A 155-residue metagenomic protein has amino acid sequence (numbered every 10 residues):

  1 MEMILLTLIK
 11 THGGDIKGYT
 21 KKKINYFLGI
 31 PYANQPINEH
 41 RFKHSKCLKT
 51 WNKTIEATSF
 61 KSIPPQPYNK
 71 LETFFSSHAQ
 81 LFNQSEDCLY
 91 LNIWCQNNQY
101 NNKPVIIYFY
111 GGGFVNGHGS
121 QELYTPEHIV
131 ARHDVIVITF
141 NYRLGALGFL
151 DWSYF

Functional and structural regions predicted by a protein language model:
E2-F155: Non-catalytic accessory segments of hydrolases
